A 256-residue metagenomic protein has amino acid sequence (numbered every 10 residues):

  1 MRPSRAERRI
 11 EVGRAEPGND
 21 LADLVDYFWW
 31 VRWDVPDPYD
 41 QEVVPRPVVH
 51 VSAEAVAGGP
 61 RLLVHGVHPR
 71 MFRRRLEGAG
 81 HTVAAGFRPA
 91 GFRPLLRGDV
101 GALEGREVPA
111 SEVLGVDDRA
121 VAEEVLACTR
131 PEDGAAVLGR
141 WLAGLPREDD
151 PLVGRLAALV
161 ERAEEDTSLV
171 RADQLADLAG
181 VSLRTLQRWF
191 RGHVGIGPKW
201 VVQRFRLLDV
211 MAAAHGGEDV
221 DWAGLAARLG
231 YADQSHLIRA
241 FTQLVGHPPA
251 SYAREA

Functional and structural regions predicted by a protein language model:
M1-L183, H193-P198, A212-G217, D221-A232 (+1 more regions): Alpha-helical bundle regulatory/interaction domains
T185, V201-V202: A generic structured-segment signal
F190, V202, F241-T242, A253: DNA major-groove recognition helix of helix-turn-helix
